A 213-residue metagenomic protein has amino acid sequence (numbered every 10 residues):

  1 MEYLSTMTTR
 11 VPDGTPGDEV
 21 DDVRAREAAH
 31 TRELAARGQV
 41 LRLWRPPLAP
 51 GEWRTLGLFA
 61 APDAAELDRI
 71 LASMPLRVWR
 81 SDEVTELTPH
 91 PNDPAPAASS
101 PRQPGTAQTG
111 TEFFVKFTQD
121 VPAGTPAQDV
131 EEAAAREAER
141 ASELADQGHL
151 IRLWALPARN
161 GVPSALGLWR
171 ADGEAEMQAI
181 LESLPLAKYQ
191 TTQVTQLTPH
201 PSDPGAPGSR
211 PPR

Functional and structural regions predicted by a protein language model:
M1-R213: Conserved, structured core segments of small domains
